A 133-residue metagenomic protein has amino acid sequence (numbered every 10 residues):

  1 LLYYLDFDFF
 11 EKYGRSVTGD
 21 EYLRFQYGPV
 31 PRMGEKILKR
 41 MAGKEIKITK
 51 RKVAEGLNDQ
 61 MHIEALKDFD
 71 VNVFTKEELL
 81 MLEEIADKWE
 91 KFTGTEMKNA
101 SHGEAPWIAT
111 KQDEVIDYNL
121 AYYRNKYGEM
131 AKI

Functional and structural regions predicted by a protein language model:
L2-I133: Domain-edge interaction signal
